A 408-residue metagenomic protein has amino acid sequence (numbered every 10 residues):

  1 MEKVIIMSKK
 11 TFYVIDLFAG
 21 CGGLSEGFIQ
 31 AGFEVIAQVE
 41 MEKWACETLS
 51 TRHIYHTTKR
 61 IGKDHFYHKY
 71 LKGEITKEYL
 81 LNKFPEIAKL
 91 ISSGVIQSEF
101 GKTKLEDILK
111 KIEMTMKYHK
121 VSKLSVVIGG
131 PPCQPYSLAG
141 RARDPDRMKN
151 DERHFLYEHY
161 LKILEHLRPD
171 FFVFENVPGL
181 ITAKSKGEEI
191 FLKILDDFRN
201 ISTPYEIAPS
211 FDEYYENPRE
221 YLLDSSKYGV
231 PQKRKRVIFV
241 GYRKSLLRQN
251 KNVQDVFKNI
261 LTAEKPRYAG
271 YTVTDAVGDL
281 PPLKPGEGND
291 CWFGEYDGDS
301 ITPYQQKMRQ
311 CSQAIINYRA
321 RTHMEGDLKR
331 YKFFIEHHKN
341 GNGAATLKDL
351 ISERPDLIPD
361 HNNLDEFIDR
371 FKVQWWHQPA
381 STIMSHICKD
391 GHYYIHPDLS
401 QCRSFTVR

Functional and structural regions predicted by a protein language model:
M1-I6: Short, Lys/Arg-enriched N-terminal segments with co-localized hydrophobic residues within the first ~10-30 amino acids
S8-L167, P178-L192: Core alpha/beta nucleotide-donor-binding catalytic domains of modification enzymes
V14, L124, R234-I238, T274 (+1 more regions): Extracellular structured ligand-interaction cores
I128, I238-Y242, M384: Short, well-ordered beta-strand micro-motif
P132-P135, P178-G179, Y228, K244-L246 (+1 more regions): Short, solvent-exposed loop/turn segments at secondary-structure junctions
R153-Q232, V237-Y242: Conserved Class I SAM-dependent methyltransferase catalytic core
K227-D290: Flexible, glycine-/basic-rich loop-and-beta segments that form/coincide with the SAM-dependent methyltransferase
F293-R408: C-terminal target-recognition/interaction regions appended to catalytic cores
